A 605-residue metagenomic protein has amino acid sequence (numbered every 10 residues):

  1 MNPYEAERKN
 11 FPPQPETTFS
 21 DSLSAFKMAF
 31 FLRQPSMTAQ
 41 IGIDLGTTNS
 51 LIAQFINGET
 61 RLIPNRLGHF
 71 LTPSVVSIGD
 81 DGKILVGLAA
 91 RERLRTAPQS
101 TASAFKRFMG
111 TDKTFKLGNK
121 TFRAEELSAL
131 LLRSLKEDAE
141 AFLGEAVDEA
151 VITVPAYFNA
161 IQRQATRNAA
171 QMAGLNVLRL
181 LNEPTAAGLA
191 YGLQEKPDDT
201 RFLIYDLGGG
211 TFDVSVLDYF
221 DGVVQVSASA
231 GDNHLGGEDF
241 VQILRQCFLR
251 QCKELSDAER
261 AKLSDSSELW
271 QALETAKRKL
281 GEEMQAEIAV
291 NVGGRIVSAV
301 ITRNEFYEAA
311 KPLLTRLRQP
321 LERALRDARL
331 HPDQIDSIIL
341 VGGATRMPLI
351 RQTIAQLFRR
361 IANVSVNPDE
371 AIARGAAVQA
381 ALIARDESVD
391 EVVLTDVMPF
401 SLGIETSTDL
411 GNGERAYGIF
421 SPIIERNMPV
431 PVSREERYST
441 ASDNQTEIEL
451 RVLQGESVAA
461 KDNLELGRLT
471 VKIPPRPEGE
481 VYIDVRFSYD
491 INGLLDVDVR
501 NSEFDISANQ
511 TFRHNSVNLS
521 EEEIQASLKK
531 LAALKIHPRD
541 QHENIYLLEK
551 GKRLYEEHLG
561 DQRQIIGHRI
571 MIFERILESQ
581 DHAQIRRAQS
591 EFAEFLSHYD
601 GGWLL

Functional and structural regions predicted by a protein language model:
Y4, F11, F19, S24-F26 (+1 more regions): Aromatic (phenylalanine/tyrosine) cluster motif
R8, P15, P35: Cationic, low-complexity basic patches in intrinsically disordered or flexible, solvent-exposed regions
K9-F11, G46: Short N-terminal leader segment in a subset of presequences, especially plant chloroplast and some mitochondrial
F26-T111, F115-T121, L130, E137-L605: Oxyanion-binding/catalytic loops of NTP- or PPi-dependent enzymes
